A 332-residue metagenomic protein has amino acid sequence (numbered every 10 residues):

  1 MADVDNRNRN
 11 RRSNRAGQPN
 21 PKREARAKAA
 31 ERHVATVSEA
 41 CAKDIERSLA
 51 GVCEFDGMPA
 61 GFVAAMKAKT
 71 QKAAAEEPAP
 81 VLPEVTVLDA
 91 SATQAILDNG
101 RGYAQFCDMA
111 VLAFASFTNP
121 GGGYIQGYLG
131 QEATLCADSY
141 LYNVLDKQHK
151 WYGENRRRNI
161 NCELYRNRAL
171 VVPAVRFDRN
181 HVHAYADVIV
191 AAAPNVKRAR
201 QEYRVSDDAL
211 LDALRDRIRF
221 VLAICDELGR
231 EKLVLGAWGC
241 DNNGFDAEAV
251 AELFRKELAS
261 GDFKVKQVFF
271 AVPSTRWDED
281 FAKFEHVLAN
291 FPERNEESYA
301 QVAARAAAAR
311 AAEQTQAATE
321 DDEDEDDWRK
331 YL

Functional and structural regions predicted by a protein language model:
M1-L332: Macrodomain-like recognition of ADP-ribose-binding/processing modules
